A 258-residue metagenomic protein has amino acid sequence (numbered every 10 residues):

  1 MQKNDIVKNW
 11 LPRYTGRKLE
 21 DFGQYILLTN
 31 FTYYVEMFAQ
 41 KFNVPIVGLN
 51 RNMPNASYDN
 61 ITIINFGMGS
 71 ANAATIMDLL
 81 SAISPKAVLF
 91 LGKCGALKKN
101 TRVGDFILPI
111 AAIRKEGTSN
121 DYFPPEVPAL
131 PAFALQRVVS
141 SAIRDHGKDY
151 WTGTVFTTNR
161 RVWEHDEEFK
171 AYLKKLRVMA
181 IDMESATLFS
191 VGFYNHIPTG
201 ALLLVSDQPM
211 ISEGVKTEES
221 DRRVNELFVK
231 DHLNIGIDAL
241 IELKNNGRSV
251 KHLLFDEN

Functional and structural regions predicted by a protein language model:
M1-R137: Metabolite-binding pocket within alpha/beta catalytic cores that recognizes anionic/polar moieties
I46-N50, G147-G153, L243-D256: Flexible, glycine/charged-enriched surface loops at secondary-structure junctions
K86-A87, M179, P198: Short acidic/polar active-site loop segments enriched in Thr and Asp
E126-K175: Active-site rim beta-loop-alpha module in soluble metabolic enzymes
V138-H146, V191, I235-L243: Generic non-transmembrane alpha-helical segments
A186-V224: Zn-dependent metallopeptidase/amidohydrolase metal-coordination segment
I211-N258: His/Asp/Glu-rich mid-to-C-terminal helical/loop segments that flank catalytic regions of hydrolases
